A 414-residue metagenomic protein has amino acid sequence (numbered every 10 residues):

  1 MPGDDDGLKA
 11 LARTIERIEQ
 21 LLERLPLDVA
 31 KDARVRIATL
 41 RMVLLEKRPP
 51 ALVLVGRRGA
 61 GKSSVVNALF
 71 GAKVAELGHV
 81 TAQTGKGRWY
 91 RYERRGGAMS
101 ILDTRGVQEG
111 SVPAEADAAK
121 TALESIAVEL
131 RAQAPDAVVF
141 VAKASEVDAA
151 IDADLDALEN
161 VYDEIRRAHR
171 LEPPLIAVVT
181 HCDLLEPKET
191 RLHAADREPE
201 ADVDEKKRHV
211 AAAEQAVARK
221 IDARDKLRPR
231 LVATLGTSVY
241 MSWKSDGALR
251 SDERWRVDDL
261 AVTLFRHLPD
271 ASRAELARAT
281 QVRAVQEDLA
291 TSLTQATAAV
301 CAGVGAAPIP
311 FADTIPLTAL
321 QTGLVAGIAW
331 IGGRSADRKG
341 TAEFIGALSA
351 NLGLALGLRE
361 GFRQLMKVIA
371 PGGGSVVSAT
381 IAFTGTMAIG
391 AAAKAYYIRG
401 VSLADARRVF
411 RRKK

Functional and structural regions predicted by a protein language model:
P2-E109, A326, S335, G385 (+2 more regions): Conserved G1/Walker A P-loop phosphate-binding module
D4, R250-V262, R266, D270-K414: Alpha-helical membrane association modules
V80-A82, P113-T121: Short glycine-rich substrate-engagement loop in P-loop NTPases that contacts/grips substrate
R94-G96, D117-R230: Conserved C-terminal guanine-recognition region of P-loop GTPase G domains, centered on the G4
G106-D117, K188, A248: AAA+ P-loop NTPase catalytic core and its hallmark functional loops
P174, R224-W243, R338-F344, L348 (+1 more regions): Structured core of small recognition/catalytic domains
L184-T280, D288-L289: Conserved GTP-binding G-domain of TRAFAC-class P-loop NTPases and closely related GTPase folds
